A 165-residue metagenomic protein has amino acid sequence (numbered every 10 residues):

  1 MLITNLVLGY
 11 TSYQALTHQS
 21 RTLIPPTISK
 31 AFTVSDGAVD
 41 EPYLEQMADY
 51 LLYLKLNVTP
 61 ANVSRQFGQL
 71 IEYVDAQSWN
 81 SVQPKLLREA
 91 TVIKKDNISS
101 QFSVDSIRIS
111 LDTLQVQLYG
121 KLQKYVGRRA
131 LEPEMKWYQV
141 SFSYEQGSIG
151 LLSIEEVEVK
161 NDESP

Functional and structural regions predicted by a protein language model:
M1-K55: Juxtamembrane and targeting peptides
L6, E45-Y50, L54-V63, Y144 (+2 more regions): Proteins with a high burden of low-complexity, intrinsically disordered sequence enriched in S/T/G/P/A and R, requiring
P25-P26, P60, P133, P165: Proline-rich intrinsically disordered, low-complexity coils
T33-S100: Core segments of small alpha/beta cavity-forming domains
I71, D75-P165: Soluble extracytoplasmic domains of inner/organellar membrane proteins
